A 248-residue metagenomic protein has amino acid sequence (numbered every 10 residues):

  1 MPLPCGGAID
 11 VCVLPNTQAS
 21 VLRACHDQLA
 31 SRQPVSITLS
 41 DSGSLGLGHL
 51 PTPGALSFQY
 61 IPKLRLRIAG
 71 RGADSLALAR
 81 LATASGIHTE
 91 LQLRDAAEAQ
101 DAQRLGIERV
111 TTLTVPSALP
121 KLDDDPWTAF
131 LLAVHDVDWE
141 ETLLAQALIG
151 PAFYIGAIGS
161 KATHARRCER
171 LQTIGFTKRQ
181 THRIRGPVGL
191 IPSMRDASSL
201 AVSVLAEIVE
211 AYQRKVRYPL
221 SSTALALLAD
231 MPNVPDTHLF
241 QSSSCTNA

Functional and structural regions predicted by a protein language model:
M1-T111, D125-A129, E207-A248: Segments forming oxygen-rich coordination pockets for charged ligands
Q18, S75, V137-E140, H164 (+1 more regions): Alpha-helix N-cap/loop-to-helix initiation residues
A19, P116-L119, G189-R195: A short acidic, often aromatic-flanked loop/helix-cap motif at beta-alpha or helix-coil junctions that lines enzyme
Q33, I87, P151-A152, F176: Residue-level recognition of short, well-ordered coil/turn positions that link secondary-structure elements
L50-G54, A118-L119, G175-F176: Short, flexible segments with low predicted structural confidence
Q100-Q103, E140, H164, A197: Alpha-helix N-cap/helix-start motif
T111-T173, A201, V209: Phosphate-bearing ligand-interacting subdomains that bind or position ATP/ADP/UDP/GDP/NAD(P) or nucleotide-linked
A152, I158-A248: Adenosine-phosphate binding glycine-rich loop
